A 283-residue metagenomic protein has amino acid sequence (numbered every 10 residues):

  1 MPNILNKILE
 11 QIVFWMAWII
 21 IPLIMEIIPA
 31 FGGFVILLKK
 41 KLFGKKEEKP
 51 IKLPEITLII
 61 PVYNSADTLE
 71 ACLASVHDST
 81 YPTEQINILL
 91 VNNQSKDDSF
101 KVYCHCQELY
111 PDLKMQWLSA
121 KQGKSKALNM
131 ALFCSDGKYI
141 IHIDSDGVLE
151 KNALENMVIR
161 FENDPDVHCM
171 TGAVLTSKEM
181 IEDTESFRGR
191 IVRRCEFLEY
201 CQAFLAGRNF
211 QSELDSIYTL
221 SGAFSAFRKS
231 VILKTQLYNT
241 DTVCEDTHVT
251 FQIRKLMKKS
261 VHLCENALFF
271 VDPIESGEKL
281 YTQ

Functional and structural regions predicted by a protein language model:
M1-K52, R208: N-terminal membrane-anchoring/stem segments of glycan-assembly enzymes
P54-T57, N87, H248: Cell-envelope/extracellular polymer assembly enzymes that use nucleotide-activated donors
A74-Q85: Short, acidic, metal-binding catalytic loop of nucleotide-sugar glycosyltransferases
N92-K101, A120-Q122: A conserved acidic beta->alpha catalytic loop
Y110, K126-A127, K151-Q236, T240: Long helical/loop segments within the catalytic core of UDP-sugar-dependent glycosyltransferases, especially the large
L118-S135, N156: Glycine-rich, basic loop-to-helix element that forms the pyrophosphate-binding segment of sugar-nucleotide handling
I140: Short aromatic/hydrophobic "clamp" motif used to bind/position activated sugar donors
D241, F251-F270: Catalytic donor-sugar/metal-binding loop of nucleotide-sugar-dependent glycosyltransferases
